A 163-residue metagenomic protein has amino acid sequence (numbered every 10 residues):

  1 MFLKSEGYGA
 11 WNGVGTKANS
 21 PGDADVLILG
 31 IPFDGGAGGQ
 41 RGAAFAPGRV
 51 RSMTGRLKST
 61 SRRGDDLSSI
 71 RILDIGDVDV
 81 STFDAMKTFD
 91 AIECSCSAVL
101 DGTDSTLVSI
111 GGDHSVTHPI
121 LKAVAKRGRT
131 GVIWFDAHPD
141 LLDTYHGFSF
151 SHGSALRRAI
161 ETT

Functional and structural regions predicted by a protein language model:
F2-T163: Conserved alpha-helical scaffold segments that buttress catalytic/binding sites
